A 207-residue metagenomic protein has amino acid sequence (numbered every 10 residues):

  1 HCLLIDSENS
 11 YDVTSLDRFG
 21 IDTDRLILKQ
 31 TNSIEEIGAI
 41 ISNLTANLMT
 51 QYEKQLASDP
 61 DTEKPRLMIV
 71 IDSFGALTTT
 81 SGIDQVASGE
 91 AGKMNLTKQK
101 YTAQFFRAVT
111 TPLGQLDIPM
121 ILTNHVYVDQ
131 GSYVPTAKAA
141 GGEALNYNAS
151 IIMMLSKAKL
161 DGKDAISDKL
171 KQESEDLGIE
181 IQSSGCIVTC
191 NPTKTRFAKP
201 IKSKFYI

Functional and structural regions predicted by a protein language model:
C2-K100, Q104: Conserved inter-motif catalytic segment of the P-loop NTP-binding fold
N95-I207: Phosphate-binding/switch region of NTP-binding enzymes
